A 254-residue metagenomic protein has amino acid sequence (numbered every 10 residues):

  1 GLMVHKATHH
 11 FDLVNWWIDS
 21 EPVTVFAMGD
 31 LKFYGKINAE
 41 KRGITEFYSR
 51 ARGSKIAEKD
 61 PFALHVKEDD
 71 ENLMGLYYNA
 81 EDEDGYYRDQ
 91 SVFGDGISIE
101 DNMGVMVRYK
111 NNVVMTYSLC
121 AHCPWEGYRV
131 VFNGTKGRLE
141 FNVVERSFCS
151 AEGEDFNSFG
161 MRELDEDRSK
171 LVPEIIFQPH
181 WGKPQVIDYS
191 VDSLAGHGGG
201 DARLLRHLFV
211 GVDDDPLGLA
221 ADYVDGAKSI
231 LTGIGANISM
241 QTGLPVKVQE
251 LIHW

Functional and structural regions predicted by a protein language model:
G1-V4, V92-F93, V191-G199: A short glycine-threonine-serine/GTX helix/turn-capping micro-motif
V4-F33, A39-R50, E58-Q90, V105-V113: Oxidoreductase and adenylate-handling cofactor-binding alpha/beta cores
N15-W16, G94-D95, R129: Short, flexible, glycine/charge-rich loop motifs used to bind or transfer phosphoryl groups or to couple energy/partner
F33-Y34, W254: A short acidic, often aromatic-flanked loop/helix-cap motif at beta-alpha or helix-coil junctions that lines enzyme
I37-N38, G153: Short secondary-structure transition/capping segments
D89-V92, I97: Flavin-dependent oxidoreductases
I99-W254: C-terminal helical cap and adjacent loop that interface with cofactors, partners, or active-site loops
